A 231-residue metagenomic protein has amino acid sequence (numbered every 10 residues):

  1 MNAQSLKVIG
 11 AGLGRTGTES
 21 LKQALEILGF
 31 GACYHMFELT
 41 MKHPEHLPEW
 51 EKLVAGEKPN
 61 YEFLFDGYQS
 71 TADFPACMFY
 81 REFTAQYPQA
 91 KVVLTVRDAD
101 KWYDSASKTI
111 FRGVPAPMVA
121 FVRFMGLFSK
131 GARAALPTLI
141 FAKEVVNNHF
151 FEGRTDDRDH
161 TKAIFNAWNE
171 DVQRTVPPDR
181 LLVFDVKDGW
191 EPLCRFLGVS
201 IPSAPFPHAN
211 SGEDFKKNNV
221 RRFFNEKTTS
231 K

Functional and structural regions predicted by a protein language model:
M1-D66: PAPS-dependent sulfotransferase catalytic core
G10-G12, M36, A72-A76, V96-R97 (+1 more regions): Short His-Asn-centered micro-motif
T18-E19, C77-R81, D100-Y103, G189-L193: Short, well-ordered alpha-helical microsegments
L64-Y87, V92-T95: Glycine-rich phosphate-binding loop used to anchor ATP phosphates in small-molecule kinases, encompassing both
Q86-A106, L193: Conserved phosphate-donor/acceptor-positioning beta-strand/loop module used by diverse small-molecule
D104-D179: PAPS-dependent sulfotransferase catalytic domain
R123-N147, P202-K231: PAPS-dependent sulfotransferase catalytic core
E170-D171, P178-E226: Charged phosphate-binding loop/patch that engages nucleotide di/tri-phosphates or the phosphate backbone of nucleic
